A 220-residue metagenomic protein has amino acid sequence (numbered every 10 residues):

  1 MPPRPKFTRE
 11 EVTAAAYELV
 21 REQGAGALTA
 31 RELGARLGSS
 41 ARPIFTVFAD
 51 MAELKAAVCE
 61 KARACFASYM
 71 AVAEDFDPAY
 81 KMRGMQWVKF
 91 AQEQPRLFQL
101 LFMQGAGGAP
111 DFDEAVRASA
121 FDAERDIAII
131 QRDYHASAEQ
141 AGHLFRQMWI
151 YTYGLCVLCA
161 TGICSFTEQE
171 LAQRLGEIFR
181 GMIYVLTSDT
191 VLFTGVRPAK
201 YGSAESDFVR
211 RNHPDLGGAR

Functional and structural regions predicted by a protein language model:
E11, A15, L19-E53, A57: Helix-turn-helix
A15-Q23, C65-F76, Y151-L158: Solvent-exposed, amphipathic alpha-helical segments
A56-R83, R117-R132: Amphipathic alpha-helical linker/stalk segments
K81-M103, F112-A118, W149-Y153, Y184: Helical hydrophobic small-molecule/effector-binding pocket
L101-P110, G162-S165, P198: Short linear capping/connector segments at secondary-structure termini
G108-H135, G142-Q147, Q173-Y184: Amphipathic alpha-helical packing segments from all-alpha helical-bundle domains
I127-R132, T161, S165-R220: C-terminal peripheral helix-coil segments that are non-catalytic and often amphipathic
